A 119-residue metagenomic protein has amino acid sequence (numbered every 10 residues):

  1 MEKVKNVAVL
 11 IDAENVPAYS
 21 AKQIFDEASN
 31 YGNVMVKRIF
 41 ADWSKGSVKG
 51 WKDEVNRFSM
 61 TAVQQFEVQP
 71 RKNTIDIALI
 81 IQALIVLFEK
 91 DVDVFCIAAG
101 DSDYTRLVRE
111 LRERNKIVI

Functional and structural regions predicted by a protein language model:
M1-F88, L107-E113, I117: Domain-level signal for Mg2+-assisted phosphodiester chemistry and nucleotide/NA-binding surfaces in nucleic-acid
C96-A98: Short aromatic-hydrophobic micro-motifs that form the base-stacking/packing surface for donor nucleotide recognition
Y104: Short glycine-rich, flexible loops that bind phosphorylated cofactors or substrates
